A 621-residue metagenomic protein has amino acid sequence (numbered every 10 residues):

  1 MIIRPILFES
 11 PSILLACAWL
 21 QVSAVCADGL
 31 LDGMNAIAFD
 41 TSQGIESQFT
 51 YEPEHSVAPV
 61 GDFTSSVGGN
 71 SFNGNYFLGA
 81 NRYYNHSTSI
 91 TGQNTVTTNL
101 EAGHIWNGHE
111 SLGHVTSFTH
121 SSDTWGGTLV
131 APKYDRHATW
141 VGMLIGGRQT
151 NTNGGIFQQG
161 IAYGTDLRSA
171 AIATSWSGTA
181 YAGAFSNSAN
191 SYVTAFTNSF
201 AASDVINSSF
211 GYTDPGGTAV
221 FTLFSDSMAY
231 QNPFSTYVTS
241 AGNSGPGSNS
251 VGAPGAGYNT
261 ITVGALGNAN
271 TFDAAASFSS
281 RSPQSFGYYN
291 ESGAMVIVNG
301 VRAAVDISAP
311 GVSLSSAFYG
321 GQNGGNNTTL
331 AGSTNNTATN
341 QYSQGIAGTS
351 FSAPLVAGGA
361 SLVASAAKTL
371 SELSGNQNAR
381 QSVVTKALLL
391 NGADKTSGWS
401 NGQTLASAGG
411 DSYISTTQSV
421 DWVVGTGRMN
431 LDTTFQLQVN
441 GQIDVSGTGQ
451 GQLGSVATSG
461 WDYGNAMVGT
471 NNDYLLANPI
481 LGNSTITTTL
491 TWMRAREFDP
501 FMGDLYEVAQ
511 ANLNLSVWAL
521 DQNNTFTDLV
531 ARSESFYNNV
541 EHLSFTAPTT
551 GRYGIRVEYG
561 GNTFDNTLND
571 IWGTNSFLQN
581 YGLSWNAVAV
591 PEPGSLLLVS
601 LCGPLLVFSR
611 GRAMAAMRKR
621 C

Functional and structural regions predicted by a protein language model:
W19-V22: N-terminal signal peptide c-region/cleavage motif recognized by signal peptidases
A27-T41, E46, V60-F185, A201-V205 (+9 more regions): Subtilisin-like serine protease catalytic core
V193-F221, T239-A241, T491: Short acidic, glycine-rich surface-loop motifs adjacent to enzyme active sites
V312-T349: The feature captures the short pre-catalytic strand/loop hairpin that immediately precedes and shapes the active-site
T385-K386, N472-L476, L505-A509, V517-N523 (+1 more regions): C-terminal edge strands of extracellular/lumenal beta-sandwich accessory domains
A406-L513, N575-V588: Secreted peptidase-domain scaffold signal
E592-R610: A short, hydrophobic C-terminal helix/tail in secreted or cell-surface proteins
V607-C621: C-terminal membrane-anchoring or membrane-association module
